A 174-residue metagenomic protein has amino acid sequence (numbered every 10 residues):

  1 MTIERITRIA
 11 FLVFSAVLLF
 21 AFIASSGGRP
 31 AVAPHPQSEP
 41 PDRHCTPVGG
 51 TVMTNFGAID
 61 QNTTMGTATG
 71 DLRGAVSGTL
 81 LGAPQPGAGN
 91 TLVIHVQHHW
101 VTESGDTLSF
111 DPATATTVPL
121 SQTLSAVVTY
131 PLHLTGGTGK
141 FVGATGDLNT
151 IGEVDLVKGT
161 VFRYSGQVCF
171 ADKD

Functional and structural regions predicted by a protein language model:
T2-L12: N-terminal Sec-pathway targeting helices
L12-F22: Bacterial N-terminal signal peptides
I23-G28: Membrane-interface motif at the C-terminal end of an N-terminal transmembrane signal
R29-D174: Beta-strand-enriched cores of mature, soluble protein domains
